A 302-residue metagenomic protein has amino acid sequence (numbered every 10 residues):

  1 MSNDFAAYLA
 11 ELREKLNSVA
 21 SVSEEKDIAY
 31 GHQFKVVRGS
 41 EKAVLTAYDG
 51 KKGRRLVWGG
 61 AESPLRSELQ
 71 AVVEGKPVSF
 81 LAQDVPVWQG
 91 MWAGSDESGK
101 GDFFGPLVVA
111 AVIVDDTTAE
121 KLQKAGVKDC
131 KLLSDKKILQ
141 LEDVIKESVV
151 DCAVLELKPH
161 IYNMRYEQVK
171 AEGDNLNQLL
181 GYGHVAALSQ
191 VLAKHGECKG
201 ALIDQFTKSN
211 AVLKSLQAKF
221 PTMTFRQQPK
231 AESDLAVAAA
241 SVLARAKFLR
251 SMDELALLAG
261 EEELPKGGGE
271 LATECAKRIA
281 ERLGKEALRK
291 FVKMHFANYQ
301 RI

Functional and structural regions predicted by a protein language model:
M1-I302: RNase H-like, Mg2+-dependent phosphodiesterase core, and more generally RNA phosphate-backbone-engaging helix-loop
